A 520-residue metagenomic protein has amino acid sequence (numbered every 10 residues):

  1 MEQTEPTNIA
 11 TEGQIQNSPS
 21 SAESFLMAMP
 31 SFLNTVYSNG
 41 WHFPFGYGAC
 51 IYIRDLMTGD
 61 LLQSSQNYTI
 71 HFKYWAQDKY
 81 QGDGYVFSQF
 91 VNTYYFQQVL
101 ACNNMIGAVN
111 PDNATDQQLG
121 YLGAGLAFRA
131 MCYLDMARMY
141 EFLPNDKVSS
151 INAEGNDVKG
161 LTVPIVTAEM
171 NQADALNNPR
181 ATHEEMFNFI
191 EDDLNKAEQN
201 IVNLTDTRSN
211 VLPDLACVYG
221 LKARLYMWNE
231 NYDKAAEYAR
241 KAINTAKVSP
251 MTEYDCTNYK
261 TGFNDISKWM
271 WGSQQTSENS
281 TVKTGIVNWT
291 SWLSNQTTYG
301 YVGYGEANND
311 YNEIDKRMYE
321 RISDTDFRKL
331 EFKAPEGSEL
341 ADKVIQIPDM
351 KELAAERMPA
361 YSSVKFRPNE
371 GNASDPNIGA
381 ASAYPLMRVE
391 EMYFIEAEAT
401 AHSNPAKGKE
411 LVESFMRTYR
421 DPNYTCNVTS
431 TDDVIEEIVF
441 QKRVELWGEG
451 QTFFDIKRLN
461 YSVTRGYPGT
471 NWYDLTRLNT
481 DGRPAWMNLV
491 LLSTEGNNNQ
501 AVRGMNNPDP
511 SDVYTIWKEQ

Functional and structural regions predicted by a protein language model:
M1-I53, Y301-E313, M318-D324, R328-K333 (+3 more regions): Membrane-proximal, proline-rich intrinsically disordered regions
Y47-I51, Y140-K159, N203-I286, N427-T429: Short, surface-exposed recognition loops and adjoining beta-strand edges that mediate ligand/DNA contacts, enriched
N67-F142, A181-E184, E198-D206, N377-Y384 (+1 more regions): Conserved, well-structured interaction surfaces
F187, Y232, P405-A406: TPR-repeat structural position
I322-M387: Flexible, polar/acidic helix-loop-strand segments at domain edges
